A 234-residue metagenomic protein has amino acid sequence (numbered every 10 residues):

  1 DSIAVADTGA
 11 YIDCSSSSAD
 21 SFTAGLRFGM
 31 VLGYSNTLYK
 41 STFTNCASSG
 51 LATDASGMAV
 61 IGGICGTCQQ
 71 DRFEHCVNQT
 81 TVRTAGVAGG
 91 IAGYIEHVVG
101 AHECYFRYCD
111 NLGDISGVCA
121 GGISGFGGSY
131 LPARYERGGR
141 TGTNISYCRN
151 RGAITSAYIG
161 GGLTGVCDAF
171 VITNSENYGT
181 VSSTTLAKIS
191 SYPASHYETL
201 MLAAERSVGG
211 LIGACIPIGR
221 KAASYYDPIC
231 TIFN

Functional and structural regions predicted by a protein language model:
D1-N234: Predominantly extracellular beta-rich ligand-binding scaffolds that present long acidic/polar faces for carbohydrate
